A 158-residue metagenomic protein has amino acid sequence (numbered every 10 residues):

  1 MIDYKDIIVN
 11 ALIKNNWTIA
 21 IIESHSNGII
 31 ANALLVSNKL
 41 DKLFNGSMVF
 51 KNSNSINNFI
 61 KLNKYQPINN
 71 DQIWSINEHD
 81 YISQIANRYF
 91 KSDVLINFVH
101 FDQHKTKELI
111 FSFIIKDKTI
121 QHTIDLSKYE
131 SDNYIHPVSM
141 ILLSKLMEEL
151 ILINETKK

Functional and structural regions predicted by a protein language model:
M1-K158: Short alpha-helical segments enriched in small residues
